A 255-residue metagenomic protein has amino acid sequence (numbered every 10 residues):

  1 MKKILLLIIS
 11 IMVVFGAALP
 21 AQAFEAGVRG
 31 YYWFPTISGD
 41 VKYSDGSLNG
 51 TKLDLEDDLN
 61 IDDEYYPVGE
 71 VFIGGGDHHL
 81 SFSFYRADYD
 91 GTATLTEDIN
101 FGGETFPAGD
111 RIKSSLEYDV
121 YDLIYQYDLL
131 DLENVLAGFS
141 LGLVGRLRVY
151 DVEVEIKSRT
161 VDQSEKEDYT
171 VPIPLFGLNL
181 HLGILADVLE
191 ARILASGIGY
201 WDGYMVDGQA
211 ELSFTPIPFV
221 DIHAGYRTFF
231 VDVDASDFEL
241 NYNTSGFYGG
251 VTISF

Functional and structural regions predicted by a protein language model:
P20-F24, L130-S140, L185-L189, F219: Short loop/turn motifs that connect adjacent beta-strands in outer-membrane beta-barrel proteins
E25-R29, E70, H79-S81, S140-V144 (+3 more regions): Residue-level detector of the transmembrane beta-barrel scaffold of outer-membrane proteins
V28, G69-G75, L123-Y127, G145-L147 (+4 more regions): Residues on the lipid-exposed face of transmembrane beta-strands in outer-membrane beta-barrel proteins
Y32-T36, G75-D77, F84-D90, L129 (+5 more regions): Transmembrane beta-strands of outer-membrane beta-barrel pores
I37-Y65, R86-V120, Y150-V171, G199-Y200 (+1 more regions): Extracellular/periplasm-exposed beta-strand and loop segments of Gram-negative cell-envelope proteins, dominated by
V135, S196-G208: Solvent-exposed loop/turn segments connecting transmembrane beta-strands in outer-membrane beta-barrel proteins
E165-I198: Detector for outer-membrane/organellar transmembrane beta-barrel domains, recognizing the amphipathic beta-strand
G208-S254: Predominantly the C-terminal beta-signal and adjacent terminal strand-loop region of outer-membrane beta-barrel
